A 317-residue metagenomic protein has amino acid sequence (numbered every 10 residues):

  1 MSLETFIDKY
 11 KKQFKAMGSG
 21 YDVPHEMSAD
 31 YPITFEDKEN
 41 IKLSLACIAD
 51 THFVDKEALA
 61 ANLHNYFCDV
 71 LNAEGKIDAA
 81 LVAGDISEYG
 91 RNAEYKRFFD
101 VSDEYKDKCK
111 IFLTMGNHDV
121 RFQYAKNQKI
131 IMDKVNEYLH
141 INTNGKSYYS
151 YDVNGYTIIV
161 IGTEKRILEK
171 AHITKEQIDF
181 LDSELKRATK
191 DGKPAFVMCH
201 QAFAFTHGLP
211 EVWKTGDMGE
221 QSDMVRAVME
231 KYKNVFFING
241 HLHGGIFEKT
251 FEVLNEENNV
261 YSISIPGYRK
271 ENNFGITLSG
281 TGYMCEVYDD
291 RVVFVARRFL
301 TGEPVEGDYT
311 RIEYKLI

Functional and structural regions predicted by a protein language model:
E4-Y95: N-terminal active-site segment of His-dependent metallophosphoesterases
Y10-I33, D37, N92-D191, Q221-K231 (+4 more regions): Extended active-site neighborhood of metal-dependent phosphoesterases/phosphodiesterases
C47-A49, A80-D85, I111-N117, V197-C199 (+2 more regions): Active-site neighborhood of phospho(di)ester-bond hydrolases with catalytic His/Asp-centered motifs
F53-D55, D85-G90, G162-T174, G208-K214: Surface-exposed cleft-lining segments at the edges of enzyme active sites
K56-A58, Q123-I130, H207-M218: Short, flexible/disordered intra-domain loops and linkers
G162-E164, M198-F203, G240-L242, R298: Short, well-ordered beta-to-alpha junction loops that form the rim of enzyme active sites and present histidine/acidic
A188-G208: Short acidic, glycine-rich surface-loop motifs adjacent to enzyme active sites
A296-E306: Short, solvent-exposed aromatic-acidic interface loops
